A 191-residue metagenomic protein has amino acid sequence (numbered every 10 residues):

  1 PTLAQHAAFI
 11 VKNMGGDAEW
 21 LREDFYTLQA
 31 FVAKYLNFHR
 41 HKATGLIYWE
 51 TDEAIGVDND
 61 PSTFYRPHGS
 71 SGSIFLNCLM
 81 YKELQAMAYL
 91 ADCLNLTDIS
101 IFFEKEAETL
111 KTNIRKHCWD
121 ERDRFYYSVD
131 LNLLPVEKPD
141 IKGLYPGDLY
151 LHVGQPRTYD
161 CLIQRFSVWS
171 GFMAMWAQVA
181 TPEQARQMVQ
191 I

Functional and structural regions predicted by a protein language model:
P1-T51, S73-Y81, Q164, V168: Aromatic-rich carbohydrate-recognition surfaces in CAZymes
F9, T63-P67, A86-A91: A short small-residue
K12-G15, F64-S71, T158: Short coil/turn segments at secondary-structure junctions
G16-E23, H68, F75, N95-K105: A structural signal for alpha-helical segments
K34-H39, G56, D60-T63, W119: Tryptophan-centered motif/residue detector
N37-W49, L79-I191: Catalytic cores of carbohydrate-active enzymes
E53-S73, K142-V153: Acidic/His metal-coordination segments adjacent to aromatic residues that form catalytic metal sites in metalloenzymes
